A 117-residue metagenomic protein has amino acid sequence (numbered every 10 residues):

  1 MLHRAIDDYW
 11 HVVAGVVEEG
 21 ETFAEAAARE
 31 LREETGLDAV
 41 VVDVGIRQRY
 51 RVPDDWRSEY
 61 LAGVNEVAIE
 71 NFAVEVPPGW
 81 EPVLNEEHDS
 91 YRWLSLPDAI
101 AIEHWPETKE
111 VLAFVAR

Functional and structural regions predicted by a protein language model:
M1-V12: N-terminal strand-loop-strand
A5-I6, F23, P78, E87: A generic "binding-loop/recognition-motif" signal
A5-I6, V16, S95-D98: Short, histidine-centered active-site or binding-site loop motifs used for metal coordination, general acid-base
H11, E66, W93: Short aromatic/basic micro-patch
V12-R47: The catalytic Nudix box helix
G36-G79: Active-site segment of metal-dependent pyrophosphate-handling enzymes, primarily the Nudix hydrolase catalytic core
N71-E75, W80-A113: NUDIX/MutT-family hydrolases
